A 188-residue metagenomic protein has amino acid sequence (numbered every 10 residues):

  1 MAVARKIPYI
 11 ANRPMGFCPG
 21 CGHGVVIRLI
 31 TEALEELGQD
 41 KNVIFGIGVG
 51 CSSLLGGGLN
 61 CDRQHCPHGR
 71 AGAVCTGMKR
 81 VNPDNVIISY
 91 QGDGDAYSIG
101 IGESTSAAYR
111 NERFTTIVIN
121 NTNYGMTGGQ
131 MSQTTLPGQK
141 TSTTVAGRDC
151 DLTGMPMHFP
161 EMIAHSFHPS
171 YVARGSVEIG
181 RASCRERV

Functional and structural regions predicted by a protein language model:
V3-P67: Active-site diphosphate/adenylate-binding microenvironment
A4-R5, D84, S132-S183: Conserved thiamine diphosphate
P14-F17, G22-L29, K41, G100-E103 (+4 more regions): General structural feature for long, well-ordered alpha-helical segments within catalytic domains of soluble enzymes
C21-G22, Q64-P67, G92-G94, C150 (+1 more regions): Short, flexible loop segments at the rims of nucleotide/cofactor-binding pockets, characterized by
H23-V26, E32-Q39, R80-P83, Y109-E112 (+2 more regions): Generic secondary-structure signature for well-ordered alpha-helical cores
I44-I47, S89-Y90, T116-I119, Y171-S176: General beta-strand structural signal in soluble alpha/beta enzymes
C51-G125, R185: Thiamine diphosphate
I101-S106, M126-K140: Active-site-proximal loop->helix
